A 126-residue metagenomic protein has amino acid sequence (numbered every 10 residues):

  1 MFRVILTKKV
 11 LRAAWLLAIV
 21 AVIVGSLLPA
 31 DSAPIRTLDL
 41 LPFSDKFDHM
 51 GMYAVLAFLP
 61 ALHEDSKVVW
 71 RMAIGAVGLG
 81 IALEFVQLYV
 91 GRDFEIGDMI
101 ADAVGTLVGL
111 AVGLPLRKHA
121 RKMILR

Functional and structural regions predicted by a protein language model:
M1-G97, A103, L107-R126: Bulky hydrophobic segments
